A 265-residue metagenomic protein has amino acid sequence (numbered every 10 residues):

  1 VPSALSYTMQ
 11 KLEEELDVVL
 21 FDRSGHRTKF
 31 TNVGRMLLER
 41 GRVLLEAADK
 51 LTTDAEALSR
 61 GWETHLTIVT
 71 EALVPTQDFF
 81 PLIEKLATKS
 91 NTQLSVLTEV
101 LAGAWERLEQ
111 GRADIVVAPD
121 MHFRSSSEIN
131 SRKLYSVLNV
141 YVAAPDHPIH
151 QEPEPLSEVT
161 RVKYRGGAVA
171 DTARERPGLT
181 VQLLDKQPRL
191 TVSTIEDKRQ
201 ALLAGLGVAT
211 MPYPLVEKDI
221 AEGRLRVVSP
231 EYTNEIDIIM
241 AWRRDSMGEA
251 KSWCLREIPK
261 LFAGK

Functional and structural regions predicted by a protein language model:
V1-A4, T8: Helix-turn-helix DNA-binding motif, specifically the short coil turn and the N-cap/start of the second
E13-F30: A short LG(V/I)-centered, amphipathic sequence patch enriched for acidic residue(s) preceding the LG motif
E15-L16, L37-S59, P75, M240 (+2 more regions): Alpha-helical linker/hinge and terminal dimerization helices associated with HTH transcriptional regulators
G34, L108-E109, Q200-G205, M240: Hydrophobic residues within well-ordered alpha-helices
L37, D78, P153-E158, S246-K260: Short amphipathic alpha-helical coupling segments at ligand-binding clamshell hinges and other catalytic/signaling
E63-S125: Central regulatory/effector-binding core of bacterial HTH transcription factors
E128-L206, M211, L215-E235, R256 (+1 more regions): C-terminal regulatory
E231-D245: Periplasmic-binding protein-like
